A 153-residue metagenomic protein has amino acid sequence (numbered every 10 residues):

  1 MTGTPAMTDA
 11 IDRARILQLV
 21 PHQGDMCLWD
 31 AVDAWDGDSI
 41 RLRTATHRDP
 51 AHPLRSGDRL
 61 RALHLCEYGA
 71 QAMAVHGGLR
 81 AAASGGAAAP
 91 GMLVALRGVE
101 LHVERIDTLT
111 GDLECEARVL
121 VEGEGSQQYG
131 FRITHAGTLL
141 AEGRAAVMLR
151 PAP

Functional and structural regions predicted by a protein language model:
T2-D9, V75, D107-G111, E116-P153: HotDog/MaoC-like acyl-thioester-processing domains
I11-Q23, A87: Short aromatic-glycine motifs in intrinsically disordered, low-complexity regions
L17, D33, H102, E116-L120 (+1 more regions): Conserved positions in beta-strands of structured domains
Q23-R61: Catalytic strand-loop segment that frames the active site of acyl-thioester-processing enzymes
C27-D30, V94, C115-A117, G143: Small-residue-enriched segments and motifs
D33-D36, E100, V121-G123, L149: A generic structural motif
G57-H76, G91: Compact, glycine-rich, soluble single-domain proteins
V75-E116: Hydrophobic beta-strand-centered segment that forms part of the acyl-chain substrate-binding groove
